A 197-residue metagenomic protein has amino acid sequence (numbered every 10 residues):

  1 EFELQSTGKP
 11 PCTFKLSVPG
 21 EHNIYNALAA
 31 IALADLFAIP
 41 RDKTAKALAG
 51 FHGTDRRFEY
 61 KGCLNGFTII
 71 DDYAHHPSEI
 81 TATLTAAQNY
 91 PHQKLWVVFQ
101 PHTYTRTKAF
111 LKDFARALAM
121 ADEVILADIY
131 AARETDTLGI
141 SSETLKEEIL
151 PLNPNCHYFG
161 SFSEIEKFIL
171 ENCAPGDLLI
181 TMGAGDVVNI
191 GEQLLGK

Functional and structural regions predicted by a protein language model:
E1: Short aromatic-glycine-enriched beta-strand elements
S6-E123: Nucleotide phosphate-binding/pyrophosphate-handling subdomain across enzymes that bind or process nucleotide phosphates
I69-D71, N155-Y158, I180-T181: Short catalytic-loop micro-motif centered on adjacent basic/acidic residues
H75, P101-Y104, I129-A132, A184-V187: Short glycine-rich anion-binding loops that position phosphate/pyrophosphate groups of nucleotides and phosphorylated
A82, A109-L111, T137-L138, L170 (+1 more regions): Short amphipathic alpha-helical segments
A115-P175: C-terminal helical cap/extension that packs against the catalytic core of soluble nucleotide-cofactor enzymes
E164-L195: A glycine-rich beta-strand to alpha-helix segment that forms a phosphate/ribose-binding loop at ligand/cofactor sites
